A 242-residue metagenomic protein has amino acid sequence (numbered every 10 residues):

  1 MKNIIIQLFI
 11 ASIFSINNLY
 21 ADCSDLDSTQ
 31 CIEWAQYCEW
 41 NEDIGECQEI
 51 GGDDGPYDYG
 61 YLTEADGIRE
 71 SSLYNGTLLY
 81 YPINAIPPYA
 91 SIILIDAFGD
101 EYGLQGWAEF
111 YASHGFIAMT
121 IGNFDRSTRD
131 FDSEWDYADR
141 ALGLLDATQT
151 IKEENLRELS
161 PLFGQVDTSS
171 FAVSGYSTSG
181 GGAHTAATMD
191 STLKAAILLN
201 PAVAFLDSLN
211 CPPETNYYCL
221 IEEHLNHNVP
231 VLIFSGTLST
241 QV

Functional and structural regions predicted by a protein language model:
D25, E33-E42, E46-E49: Extracellular Cys-Trp
I50-P87: N-terminal cap/lid segment of alpha/beta-hydrolase-fold proteins
P87, D132-G181: Gly/Ser-rich "nucleophile elbow"/oxyanion-hole loop immediately N-terminal to the catalytic nucleophile in hydrolases
P87-A97: Short beta-strand element of the alpha/beta-hydrolase
G99, G103-W107, D125-D146: Catalytic nucleophile-loop/oxyanion-hole region of alpha/beta-hydrolase and closely related hydrolase-like folds
G103-G122: Short amphipathic alpha-helix adjacent to the substrate-entry channel of hydrolases
G180-D190: Short glycine-enriched nucleophile-adjacent loop and the immediately C-terminal alpha-helix near the catalytic center
K194-V242: The feature captures the conserved acid-bearing segment of alpha/beta-hydrolase catalytic domains
